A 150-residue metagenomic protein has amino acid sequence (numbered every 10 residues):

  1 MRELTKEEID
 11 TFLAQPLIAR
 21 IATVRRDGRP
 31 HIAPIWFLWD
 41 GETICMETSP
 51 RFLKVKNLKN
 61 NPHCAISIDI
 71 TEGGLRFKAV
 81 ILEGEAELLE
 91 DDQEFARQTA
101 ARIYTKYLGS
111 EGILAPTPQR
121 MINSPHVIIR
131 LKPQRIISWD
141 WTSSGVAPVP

Functional and structural regions predicted by a protein language model:
M1-R20: Short, basic/aromatic recognition patches
E3-L4, L75-P150: Charged, gly/pro-rich active-site loop segments
L13-A14, K59-N60, I122: Alpha-helix boundary recognition
Q15, H31, N123-P125: Residues that act as N-cap/strand-start positions at coil-to-secondary-structure junctions
L17-P50, L58, A65-D69, K78: Short beta-strand segments
E72: Active-site-proximal loop/turn and secondary-structure-junction residues that shape catalytic pockets, frequently
